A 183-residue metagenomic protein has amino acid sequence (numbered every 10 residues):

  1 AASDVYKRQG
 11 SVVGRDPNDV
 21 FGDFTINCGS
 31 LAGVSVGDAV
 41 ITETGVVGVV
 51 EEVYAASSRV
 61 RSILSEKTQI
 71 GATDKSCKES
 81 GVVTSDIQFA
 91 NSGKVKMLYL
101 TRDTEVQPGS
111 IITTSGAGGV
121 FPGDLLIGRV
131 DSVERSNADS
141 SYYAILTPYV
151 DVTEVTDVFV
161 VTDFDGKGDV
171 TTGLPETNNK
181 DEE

Functional and structural regions predicted by a protein language model:
A1-E183: A secondary-structure micro-motif
